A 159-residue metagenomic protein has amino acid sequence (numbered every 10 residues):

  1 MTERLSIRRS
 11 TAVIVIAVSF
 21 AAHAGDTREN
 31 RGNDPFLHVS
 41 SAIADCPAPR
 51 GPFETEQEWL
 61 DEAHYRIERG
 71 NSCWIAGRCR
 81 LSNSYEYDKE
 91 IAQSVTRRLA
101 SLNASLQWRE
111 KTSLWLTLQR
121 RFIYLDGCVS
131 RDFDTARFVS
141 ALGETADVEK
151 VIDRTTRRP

Functional and structural regions predicted by a protein language model:
T2-I16, A22-P159: N-terminal targeting leaders
